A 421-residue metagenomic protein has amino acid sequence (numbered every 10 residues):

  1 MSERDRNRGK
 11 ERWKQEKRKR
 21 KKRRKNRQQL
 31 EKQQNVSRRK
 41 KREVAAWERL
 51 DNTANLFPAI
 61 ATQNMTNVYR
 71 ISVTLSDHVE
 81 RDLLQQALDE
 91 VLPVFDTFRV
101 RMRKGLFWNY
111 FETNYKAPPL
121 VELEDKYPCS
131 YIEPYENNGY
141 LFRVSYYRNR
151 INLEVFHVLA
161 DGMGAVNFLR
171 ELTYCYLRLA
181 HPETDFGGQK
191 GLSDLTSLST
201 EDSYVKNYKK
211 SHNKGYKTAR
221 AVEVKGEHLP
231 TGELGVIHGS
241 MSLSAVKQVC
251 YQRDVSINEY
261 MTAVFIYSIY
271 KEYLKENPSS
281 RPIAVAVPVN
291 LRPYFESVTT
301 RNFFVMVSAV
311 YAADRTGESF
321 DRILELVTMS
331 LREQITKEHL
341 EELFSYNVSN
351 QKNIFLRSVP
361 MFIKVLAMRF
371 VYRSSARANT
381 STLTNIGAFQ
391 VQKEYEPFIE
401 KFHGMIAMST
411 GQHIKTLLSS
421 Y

Functional and structural regions predicted by a protein language model:
D5-N7, N26: Intrinsic-disorder-associated, low-complexity terminal segments enriched in Asp/Asn/His/Tyr and depleted of Lys/Arg
R20, R27, E31-N52, Y147 (+2 more regions): Non-catalytic, low-complexity flexible loops and terminal extensions
E31, N35-F107, K116-R143, H238 (+1 more regions): Acyl-thioester-dependent acyl-group transfer interface
R70, N149-R150: Short acidic-rich active-site patches of cyclic nucleotide enzymes
S76-L92, E154-R170, H238-K275: Acyl activation and transfer enzymes in specialized metabolism, enriched for ANL adenylate-forming modules
L106, R148-N149: Residue-level signal for tight coil/turn positions that link beta-strands
